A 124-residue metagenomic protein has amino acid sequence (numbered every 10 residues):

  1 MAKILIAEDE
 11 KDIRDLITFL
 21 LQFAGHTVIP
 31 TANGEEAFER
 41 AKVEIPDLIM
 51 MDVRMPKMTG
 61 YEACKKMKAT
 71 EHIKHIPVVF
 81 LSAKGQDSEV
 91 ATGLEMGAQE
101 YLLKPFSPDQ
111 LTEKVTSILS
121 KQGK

Functional and structural regions predicted by a protein language model:
E8: Conserved acidic carboxylate
K11-I29: Two-component/phosphorelay signaling modules centered on CheY-like receiver
T18, E62, G85-L103, Q110-S117: Alpha4 helix (beta4-alpha4-beta5 surface) of REC/receiver domains from two-component response regulators
T31-E35, V90, P108: Conserved Asp/Asn-Gly motif in the active-site loop of CheY-like receiver
N33-E36, T59-K65: Acidic catalytic/metal-coordinating carboxylates
E44-M50: Active-site beta3 strand of CheY-like receiver
M55: Receiver (REC) domain active-site loop signature in two-component systems and cognate sites in sensor histidine kinases
